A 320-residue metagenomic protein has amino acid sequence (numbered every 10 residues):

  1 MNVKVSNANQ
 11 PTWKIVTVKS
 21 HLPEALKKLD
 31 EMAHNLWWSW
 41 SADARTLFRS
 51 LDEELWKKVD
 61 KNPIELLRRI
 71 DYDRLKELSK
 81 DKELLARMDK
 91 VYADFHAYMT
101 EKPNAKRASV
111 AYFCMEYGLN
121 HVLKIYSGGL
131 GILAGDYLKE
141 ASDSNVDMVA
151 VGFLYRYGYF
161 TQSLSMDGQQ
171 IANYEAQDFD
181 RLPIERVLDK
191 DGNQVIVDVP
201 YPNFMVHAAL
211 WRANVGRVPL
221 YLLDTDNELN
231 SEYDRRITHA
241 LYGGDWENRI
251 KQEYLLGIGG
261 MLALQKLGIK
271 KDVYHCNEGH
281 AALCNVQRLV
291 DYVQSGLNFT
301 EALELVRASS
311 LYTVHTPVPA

Functional and structural regions predicted by a protein language model:
M1-A320: Catalytic cores of carbohydrate-active enzymes across secretory and cytosolic contexts
